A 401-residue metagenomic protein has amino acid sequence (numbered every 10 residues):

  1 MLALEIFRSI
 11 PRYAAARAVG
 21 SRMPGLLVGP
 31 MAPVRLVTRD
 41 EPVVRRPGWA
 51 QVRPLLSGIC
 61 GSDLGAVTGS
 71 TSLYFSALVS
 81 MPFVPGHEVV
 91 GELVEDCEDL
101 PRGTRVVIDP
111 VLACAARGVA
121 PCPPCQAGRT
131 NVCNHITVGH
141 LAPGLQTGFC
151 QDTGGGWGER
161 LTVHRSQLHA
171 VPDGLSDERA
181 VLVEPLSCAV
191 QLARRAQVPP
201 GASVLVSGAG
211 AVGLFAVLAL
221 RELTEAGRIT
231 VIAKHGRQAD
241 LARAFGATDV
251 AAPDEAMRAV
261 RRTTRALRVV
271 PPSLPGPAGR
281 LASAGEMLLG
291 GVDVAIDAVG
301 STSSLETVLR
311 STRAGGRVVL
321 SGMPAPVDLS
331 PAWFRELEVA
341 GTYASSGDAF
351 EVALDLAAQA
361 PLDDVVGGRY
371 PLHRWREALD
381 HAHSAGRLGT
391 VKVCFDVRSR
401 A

Functional and structural regions predicted by a protein language model:
M1-E88, G155, E159, R398-A401: Short N-terminal strand-loop motif that marks the start of NAD(P)H/FAD-dependent oxidoreductase cofactor-binding domains
A3, S9-P11, A16-R17, S283-A284 (+3 more regions): C-terminal hydrophobic helical "lid"/dimerization subdomain of Rossmann-like NAD(P)H-dependent oxidoreductases
D40-S57, S72-Q126, P172-G174: Glycine-rich beta-strand-centered segment in the early N-terminal region that forms part of a ligand/cofactor-binding
S76, H87, C114-S207: NAD(P)H dinucleotide-binding glycine-rich loop of Rossmann-like/cofactor-binding domains, especially the beta1-alpha1
R194-P199, E222, M287-L288, R310-S311: Glycine-rich helix-loop-beta junction characteristic of Rossmann-like nucleotide cofactor-binding loops
S203-A209, R221-S303: Adenosine-nucleotide cofactor-binding segment
G213-L214: N-terminal Rossmann-fold NAD(P) dinucleotide-binding loop
R243, T263, V299-Q359, V397-A401: Glycine-rich phosphate-binding loop and adjacent beta-alpha segment of Rossmann(oid) nucleotide-cofactor-binding
